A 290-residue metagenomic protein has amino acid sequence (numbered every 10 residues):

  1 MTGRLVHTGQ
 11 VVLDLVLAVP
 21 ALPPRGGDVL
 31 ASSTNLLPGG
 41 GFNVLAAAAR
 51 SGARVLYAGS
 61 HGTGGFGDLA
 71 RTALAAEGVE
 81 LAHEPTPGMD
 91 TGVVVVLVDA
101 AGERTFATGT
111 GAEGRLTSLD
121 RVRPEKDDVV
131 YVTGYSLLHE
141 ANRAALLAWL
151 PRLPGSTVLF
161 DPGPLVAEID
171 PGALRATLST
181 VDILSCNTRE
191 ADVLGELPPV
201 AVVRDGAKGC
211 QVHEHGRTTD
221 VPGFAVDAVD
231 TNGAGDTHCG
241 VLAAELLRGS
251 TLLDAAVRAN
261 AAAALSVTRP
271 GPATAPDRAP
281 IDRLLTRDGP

Functional and structural regions predicted by a protein language model:
M1-L5, G195-P290: Conserved phosphate-binding/catalytic region of the ribokinase-like
M1-S60, G65-L69, A76, A228: Glycine-rich phosphate/adenosyl-contacting loop at the front of the ribokinase-like
M1-V11, D68-T86, V96-T218: Ribokinase/PfkB-type carbohydrate-kinase core domain
L13, L17, R50, V79 (+5 more regions): Generic secondary-structure signature for well-ordered alpha-helical cores
A46, R50, T72, P151 (+3 more regions): Short, well-ordered alpha-helices that flank and scaffold nucleotide-derived cofactor binding pockets
S60, G92-A100, V221: Catalytic-core segment of enzymes that process non-peptidic bonds
M89: Electropositive, gly/pro-rich neighborhoods at or near active sites that engage anionic ligands
